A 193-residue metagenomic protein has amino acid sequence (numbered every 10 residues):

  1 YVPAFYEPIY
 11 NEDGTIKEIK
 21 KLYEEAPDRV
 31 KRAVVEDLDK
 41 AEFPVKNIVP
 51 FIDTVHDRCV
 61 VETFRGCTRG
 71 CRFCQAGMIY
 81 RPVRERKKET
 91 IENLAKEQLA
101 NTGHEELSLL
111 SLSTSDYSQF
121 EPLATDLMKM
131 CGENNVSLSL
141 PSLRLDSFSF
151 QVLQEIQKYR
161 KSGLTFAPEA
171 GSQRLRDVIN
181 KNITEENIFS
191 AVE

Functional and structural regions predicted by a protein language model:
Y1-E85, E89: Acidic, low-complexity intrinsically disordered segments
A4, A26, A33, A41 (+6 more regions): A sequence-composition feature that detects small, non-aromatic residues
E97-E193: Conserved SAM/AdoMet-binding glycine-rich loop
